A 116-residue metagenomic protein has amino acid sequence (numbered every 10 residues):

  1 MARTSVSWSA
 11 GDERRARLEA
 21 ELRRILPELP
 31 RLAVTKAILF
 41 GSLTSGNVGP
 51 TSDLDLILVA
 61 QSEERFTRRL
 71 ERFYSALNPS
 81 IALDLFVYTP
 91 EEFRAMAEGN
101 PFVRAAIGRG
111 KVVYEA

Functional and structural regions predicted by a protein language model:
M1-K36, T44-P50, A60-A116: Catalytic core of pol beta-like nucleotidyltransferases
D55-L58: Short beta-strand->loop micro-motif that forms the acidic, two-metal-ion catalytic signature in nucleotide-processing
